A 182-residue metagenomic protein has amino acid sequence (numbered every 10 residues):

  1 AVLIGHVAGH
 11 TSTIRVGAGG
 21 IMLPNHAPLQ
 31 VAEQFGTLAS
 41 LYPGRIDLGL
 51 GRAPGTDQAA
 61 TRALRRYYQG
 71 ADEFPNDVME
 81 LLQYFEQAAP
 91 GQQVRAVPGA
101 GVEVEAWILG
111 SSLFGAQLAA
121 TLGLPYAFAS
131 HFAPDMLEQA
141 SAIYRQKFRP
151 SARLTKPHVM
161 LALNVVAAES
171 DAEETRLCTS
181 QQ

Functional and structural regions predicted by a protein language model:
A1-Q182: Active-site-adjacent structural elements that line small-molecule/cofactor binding pockets in enzymes
